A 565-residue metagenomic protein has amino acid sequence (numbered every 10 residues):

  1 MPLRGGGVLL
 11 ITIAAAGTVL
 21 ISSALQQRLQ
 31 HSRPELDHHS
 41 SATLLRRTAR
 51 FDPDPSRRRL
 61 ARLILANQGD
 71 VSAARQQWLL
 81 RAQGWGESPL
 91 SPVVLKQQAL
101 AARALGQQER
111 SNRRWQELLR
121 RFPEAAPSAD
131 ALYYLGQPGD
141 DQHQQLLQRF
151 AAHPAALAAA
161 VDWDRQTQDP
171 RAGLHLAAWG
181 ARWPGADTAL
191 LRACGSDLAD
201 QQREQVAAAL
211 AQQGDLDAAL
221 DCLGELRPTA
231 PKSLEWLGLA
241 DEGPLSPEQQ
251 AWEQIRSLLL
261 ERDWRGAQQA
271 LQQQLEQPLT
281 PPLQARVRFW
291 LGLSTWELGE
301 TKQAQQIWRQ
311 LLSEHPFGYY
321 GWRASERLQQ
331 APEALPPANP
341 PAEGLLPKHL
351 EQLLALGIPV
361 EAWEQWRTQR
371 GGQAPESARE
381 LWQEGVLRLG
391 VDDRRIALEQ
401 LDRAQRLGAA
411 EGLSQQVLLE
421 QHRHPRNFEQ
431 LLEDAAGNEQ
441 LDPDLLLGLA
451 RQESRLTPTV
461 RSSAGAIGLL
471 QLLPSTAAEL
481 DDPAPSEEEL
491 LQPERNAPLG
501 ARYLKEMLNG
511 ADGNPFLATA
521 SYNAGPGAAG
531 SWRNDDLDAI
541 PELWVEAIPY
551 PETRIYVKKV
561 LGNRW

Functional and structural regions predicted by a protein language model:
A15-Q83, E87, P92-V94, A104 (+4 more regions): N-terminal leader/linker segments that initiate helical-solenoid repeat arrays
H38, V71, Q108, D140-H143 (+6 more regions): TPR-repeat structural position
A42, R75, A82, N112 (+12 more regions): Tetratricopeptide repeat
T48-R58, Q68-S72, W78-P92, L105 (+11 more regions): Short solvent-exposed coil/turn linkers within tandem alpha-helical repeat scaffolds
L65, Q98, L135, A160-W163 (+6 more regions): Structural register within alpha-helical repeat arrays
D197-E248, W252-S257, E261-R262, G266-Q268 (+5 more regions): Catalytic glycan-binding domains that act on GlcNAc-containing polysaccharides
